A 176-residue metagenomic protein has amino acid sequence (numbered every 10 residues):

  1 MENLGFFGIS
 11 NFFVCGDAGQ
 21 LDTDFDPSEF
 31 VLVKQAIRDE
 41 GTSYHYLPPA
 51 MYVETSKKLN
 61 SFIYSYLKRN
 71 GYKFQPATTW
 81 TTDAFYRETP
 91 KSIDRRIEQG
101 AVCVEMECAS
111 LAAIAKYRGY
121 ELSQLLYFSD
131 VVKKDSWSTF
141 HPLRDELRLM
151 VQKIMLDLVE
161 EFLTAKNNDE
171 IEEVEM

Functional and structural regions predicted by a protein language model:
M1-V53, K57-S61, Y117: Metabolite-binding pocket within alpha/beta catalytic cores that recognizes anionic/polar moieties
S10-N11, V102, E121: Short acidic/polar active-site loop segments enriched in Thr and Asp
A50-E98: Active-site rim beta-loop-alpha module in soluble metabolic enzymes
Y52, S56-N60, Y72, T89 (+3 more regions): Generic structural signal for well-ordered, non-membrane alpha-helical segments in soluble metabolic enzymes
F62-N70, I114, I154-A165: Generic non-transmembrane alpha-helical segments
A109-L143: Zn-dependent metallopeptidase/amidohydrolase metal-coordination segment
V132-M176: His/Asp/Glu-rich mid-to-C-terminal helical/loop segments that flank catalytic regions of hydrolases
